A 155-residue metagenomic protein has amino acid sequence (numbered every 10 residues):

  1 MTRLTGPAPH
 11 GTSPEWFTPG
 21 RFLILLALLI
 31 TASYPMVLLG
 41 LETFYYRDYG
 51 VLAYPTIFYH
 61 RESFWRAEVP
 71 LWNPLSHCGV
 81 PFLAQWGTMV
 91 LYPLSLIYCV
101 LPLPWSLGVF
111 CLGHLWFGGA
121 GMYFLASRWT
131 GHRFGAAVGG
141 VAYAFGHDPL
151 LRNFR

Functional and structural regions predicted by a protein language model:
M1-M36: Start-transfer (signal-anchor) and selected internal transmembrane alpha helices of multi-pass inner/ER membrane
G11-G20, Y45, S127-F134: Membrane-interfacial loop-to-helix junctions in multi-pass inner-membrane proteins
F17-L25, F110, F134-G139: Alpha-helical transmembrane segments of integral membrane proteins
A27-M122, V141-R155: Membrane-interface coil-to-helix junctions
Y123-F145: Transmembrane-helix signature of polytopic, membrane-embedded enzymes that assemble or transfer cell-envelope glycans
